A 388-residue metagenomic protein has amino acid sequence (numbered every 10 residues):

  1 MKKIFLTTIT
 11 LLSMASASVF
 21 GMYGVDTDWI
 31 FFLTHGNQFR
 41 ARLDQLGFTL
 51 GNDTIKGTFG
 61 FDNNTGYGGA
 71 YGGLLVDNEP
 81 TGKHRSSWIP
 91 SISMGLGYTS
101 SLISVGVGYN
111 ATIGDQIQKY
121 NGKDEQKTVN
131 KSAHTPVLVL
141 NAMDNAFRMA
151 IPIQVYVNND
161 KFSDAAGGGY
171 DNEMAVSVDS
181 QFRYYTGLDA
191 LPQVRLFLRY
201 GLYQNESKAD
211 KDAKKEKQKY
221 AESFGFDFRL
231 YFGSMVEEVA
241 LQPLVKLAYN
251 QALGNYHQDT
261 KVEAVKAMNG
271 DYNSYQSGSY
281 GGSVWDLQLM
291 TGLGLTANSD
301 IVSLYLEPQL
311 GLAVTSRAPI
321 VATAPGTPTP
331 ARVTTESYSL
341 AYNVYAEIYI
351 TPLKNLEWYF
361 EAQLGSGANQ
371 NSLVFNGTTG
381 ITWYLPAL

Functional and structural regions predicted by a protein language model:
M1-D26, S104, A387-L388: Cleavable N-terminal export/targeting peptides
V25, I55-F59, S101-V107, N145-I151 (+7 more regions): Transmembrane beta-strands of outer-membrane beta-barrel proteins
F31-L33, N52-T54, F61-Y67, S100 (+13 more regions): Transmembrane beta-strands of outer-membrane beta-barrel pores
F39-L46, S86-I92, T128-P136, Y170-V178 (+5 more regions): Residues that define the transmembrane beta-barrel architecture of outer-membrane proteins
G51-T54, W88, G97-L102, N141-A146 (+6 more regions): Outer-membrane beta-barrel strand-turn architecture
G68-K83, D115-A133, D160-A175, Q204-A221 (+3 more regions): Outer-membrane beta-barrel translocator domains and adjoining extracellular loop/strand segments of Gram-negative
Y185-A331: Detector for outer-membrane/organellar transmembrane beta-barrel domains, recognizing the amphipathic beta-strand
L373-L388: Outer-membrane beta-barrel "beta-signal"
